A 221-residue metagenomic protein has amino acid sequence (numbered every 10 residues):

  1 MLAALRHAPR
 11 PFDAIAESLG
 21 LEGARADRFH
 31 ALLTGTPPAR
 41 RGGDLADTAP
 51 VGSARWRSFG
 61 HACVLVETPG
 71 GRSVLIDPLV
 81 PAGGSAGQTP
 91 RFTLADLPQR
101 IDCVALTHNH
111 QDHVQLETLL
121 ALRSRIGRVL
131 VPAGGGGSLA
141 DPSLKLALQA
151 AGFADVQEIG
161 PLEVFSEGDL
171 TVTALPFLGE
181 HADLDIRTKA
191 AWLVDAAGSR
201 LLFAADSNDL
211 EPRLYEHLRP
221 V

Functional and structural regions predicted by a protein language model:
M1-F59, V64-G84, F92-Q99, R128-G134 (+1 more regions): Metallo-beta-lactamase
M1-H7, R128-V131, G136-K145, D209-V221: Cap/insert and terminal regions of metallo-dependent hydrolase folds
D27-S53, G134-G198: Metallo-beta-lactamase
H61, H108-H113, G179-H181, F203: Histidine-centered active-site/metal-ligand motif
P78-P81, H108-N109, F177-L178, A205-S207: Active-site metal-binding loops of divalent metal-dependent hydrolases
S85-A133, R219-V221: Active-site metal-binding motif and surrounding structural segment of the metallo-beta-lactamase
E117, P176-V221: Active-site-proximal loop/helix segments of hydrolase catalytic cores
